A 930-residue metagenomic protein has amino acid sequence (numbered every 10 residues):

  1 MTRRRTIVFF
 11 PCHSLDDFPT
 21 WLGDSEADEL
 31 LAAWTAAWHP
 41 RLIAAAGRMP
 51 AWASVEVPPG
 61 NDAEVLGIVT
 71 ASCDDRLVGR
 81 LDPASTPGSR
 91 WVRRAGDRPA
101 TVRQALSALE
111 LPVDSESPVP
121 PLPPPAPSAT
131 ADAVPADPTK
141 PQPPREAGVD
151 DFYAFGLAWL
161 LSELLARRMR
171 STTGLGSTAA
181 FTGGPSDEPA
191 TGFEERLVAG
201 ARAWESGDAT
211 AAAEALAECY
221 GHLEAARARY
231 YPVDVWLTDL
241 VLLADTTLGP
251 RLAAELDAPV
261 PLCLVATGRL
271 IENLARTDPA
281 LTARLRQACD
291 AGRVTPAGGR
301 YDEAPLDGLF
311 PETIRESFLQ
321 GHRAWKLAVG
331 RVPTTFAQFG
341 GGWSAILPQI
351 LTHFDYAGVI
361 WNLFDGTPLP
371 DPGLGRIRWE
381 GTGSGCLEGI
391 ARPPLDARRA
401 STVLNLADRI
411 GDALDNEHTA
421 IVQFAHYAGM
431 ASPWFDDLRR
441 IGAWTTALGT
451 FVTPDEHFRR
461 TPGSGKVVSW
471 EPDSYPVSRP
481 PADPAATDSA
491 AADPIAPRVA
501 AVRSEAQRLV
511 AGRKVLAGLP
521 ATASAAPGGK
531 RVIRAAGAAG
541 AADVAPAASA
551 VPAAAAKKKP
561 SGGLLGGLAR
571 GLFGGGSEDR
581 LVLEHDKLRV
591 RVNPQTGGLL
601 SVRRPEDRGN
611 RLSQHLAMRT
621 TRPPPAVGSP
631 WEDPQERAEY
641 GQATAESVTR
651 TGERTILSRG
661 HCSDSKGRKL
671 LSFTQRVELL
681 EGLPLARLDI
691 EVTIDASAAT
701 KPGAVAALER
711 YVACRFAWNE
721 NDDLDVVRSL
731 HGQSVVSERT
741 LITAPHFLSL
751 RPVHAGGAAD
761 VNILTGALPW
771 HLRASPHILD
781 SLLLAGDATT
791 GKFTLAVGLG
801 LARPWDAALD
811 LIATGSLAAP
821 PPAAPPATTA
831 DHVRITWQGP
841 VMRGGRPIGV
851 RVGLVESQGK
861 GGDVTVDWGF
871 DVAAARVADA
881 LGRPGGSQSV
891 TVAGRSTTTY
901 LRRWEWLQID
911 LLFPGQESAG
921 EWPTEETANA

Functional and structural regions predicted by a protein language model:
T2-E29, A33, A37-R41, G47-R48 (+12 more regions): Catalytic grooves of carbohydrate-active enzymes
L122, E205-T247, R300: An acidic-aromatic substrate-binding cleft motif
L248-P250, R276-C289, S317-L319, F364-E380 (+1 more regions): Alpha-helical scaffolding within the catalytic cores of extracellular/periplasmic polymer-degrading hydrolases
L252, T282, F318-H322, P348 (+1 more regions): Generic structural signal for well-ordered alpha-helices, preferentially at hydrophobic/aromatic core positions
V260-G340, G385-A391: Metal-dependent polysaccharide deacetylase catalytic core of the NodB/CE4 family, i.e., the active-site-bearing domain
L327-G373, S432-D437, V735: Catalytic domains of cell-wall/extracellular-matrix polysaccharide-remodeling enzymes, centered on de-N-acetylation
P333-Q338, V422-F424, G853: Short catalytic-loop micro-motif centered on adjacent basic/acidic residues
L347-F354, G375-R376, W434, K530-R534 (+2 more regions): C-terminal (or distal) subdomains of carbohydrate-active enzymes
